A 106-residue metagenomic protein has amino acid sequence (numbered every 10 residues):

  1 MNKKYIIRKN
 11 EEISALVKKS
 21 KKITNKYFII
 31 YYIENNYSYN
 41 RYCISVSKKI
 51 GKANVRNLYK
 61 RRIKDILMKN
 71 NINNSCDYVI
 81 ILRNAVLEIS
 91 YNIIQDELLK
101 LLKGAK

Functional and structural regions predicted by a protein language model:
M1-K106: Positively charged, solvent-exposed patches that mediate nucleic-acid binding
